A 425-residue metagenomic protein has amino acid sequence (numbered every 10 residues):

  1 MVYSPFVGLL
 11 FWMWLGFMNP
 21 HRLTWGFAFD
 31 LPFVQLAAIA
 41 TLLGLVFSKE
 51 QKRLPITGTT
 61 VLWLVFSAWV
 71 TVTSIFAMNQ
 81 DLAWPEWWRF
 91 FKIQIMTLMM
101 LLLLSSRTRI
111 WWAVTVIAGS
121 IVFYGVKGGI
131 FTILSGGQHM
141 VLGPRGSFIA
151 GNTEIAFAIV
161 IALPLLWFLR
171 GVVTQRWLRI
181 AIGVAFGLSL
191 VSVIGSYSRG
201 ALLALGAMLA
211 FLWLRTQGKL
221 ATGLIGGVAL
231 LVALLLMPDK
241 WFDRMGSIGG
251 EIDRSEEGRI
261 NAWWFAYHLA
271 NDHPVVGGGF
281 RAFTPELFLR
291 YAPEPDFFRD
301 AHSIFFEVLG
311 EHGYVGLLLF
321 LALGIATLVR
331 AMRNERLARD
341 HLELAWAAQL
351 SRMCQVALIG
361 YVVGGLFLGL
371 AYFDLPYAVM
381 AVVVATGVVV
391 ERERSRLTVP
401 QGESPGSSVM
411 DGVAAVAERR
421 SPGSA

Functional and structural regions predicted by a protein language model:
M1, T41, S67-I75, K92-M99 (+7 more regions): Alpha-helical transmembrane segments of multi-pass inner-membrane proteins
M1-V72, M78-P85, R107-T115, R170-I180 (+5 more regions): Transmembrane signal-anchor hairpin modules in multi-pass inner-membrane enzymes, especially those that act on
F11-W14, A204-M208, G226-G227, P376-V382: Hydrophobic core segments of alpha-helical transmembrane domains in multi-pass membrane proteins
P20-F29, T73-F76, T97-L104, Y124-I133 (+4 more regions): Juxtamembrane membrane-interface segments at transmembrane alpha-helix termini
A28-Q35, E86, F90, S147-I161 (+3 more regions): Membrane-interface micro-motifs in multi-pass membrane enzymes
D81, P85, S196-G200, R299-S303 (+1 more regions): Membrane-interface catalytic loops of GT-C/OST-like multi-pass glycosylation enzymes that act
Q138, L142, G146-F148, G246-H312 (+3 more regions): Long extracytoplasmic/lumenal interhelical loops at the membrane interface of multi-pass membrane proteins
H312-L358, A378, V383, V388: Hydrophobic transmembrane alpha-helices and their immediate junctions
